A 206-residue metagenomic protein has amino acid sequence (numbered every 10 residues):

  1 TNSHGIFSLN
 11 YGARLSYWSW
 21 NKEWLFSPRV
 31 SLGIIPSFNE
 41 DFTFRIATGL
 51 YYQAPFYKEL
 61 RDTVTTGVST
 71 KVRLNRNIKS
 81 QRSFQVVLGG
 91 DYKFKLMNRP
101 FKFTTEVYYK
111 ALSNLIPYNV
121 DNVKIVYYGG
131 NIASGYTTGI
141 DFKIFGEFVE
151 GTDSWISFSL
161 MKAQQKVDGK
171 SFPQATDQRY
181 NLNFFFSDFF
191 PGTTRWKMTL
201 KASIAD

Functional and structural regions predicted by a protein language model:
T1, L25-R29, T43, R73 (+5 more regions): Transmembrane beta-barrel architecture of outer-membrane proteins
T1-D41, T65: Signature of Gram-negative outer-membrane beta-barrel scaffolds
N2, L15, I34-P36, L50 (+6 more regions): Residue-level signature of outer-membrane beta-barrel architecture
N2-S3, F7, Y108-A111, G130-D206: Gram-negative outer-membrane beta-barrel transporters
Y11-L15, L32, I46-L50, G90 (+3 more regions): Transmembrane beta-barrel strands of outer-membrane/channel proteins
N21-S27, Y57-T63, L115-V123, M161-P173: Outer-membrane beta-barrel translocator domains and adjoining extracellular loop/strand segments of Gram-negative
S37, D41-K95, A205-D206: Outer-membrane beta-barrel translocator/channel fold
S37, N77-Y136: Membrane-embedded beta-barrel scaffold of Gram-negative outer-membrane proteins
